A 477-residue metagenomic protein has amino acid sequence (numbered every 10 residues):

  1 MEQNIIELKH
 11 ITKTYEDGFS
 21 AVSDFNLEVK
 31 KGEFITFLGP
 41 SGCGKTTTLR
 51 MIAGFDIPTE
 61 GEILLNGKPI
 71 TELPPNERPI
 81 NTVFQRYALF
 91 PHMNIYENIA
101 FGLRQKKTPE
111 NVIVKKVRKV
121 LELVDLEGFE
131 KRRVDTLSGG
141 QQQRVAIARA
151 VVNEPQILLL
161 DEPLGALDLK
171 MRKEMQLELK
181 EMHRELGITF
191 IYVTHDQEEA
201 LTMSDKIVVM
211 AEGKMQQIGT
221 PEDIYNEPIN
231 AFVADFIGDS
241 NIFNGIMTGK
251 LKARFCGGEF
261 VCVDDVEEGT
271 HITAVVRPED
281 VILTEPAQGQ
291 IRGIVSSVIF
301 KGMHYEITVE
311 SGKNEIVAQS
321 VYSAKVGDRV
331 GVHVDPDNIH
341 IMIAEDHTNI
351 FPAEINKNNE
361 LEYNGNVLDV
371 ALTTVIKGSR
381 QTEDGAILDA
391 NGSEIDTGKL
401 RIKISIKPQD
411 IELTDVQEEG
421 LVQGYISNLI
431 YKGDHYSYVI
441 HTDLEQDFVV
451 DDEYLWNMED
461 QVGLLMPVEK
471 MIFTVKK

Functional and structural regions predicted by a protein language model:
G18-S20: Short coil-to-beta microelement around the adenine-binding A-loop and adjacent beta1/P-loop entry of ABC ATPase
L38-P40: The feature captures the beta-strand-to-loop junction immediately N-terminal to the Walker
A53: Helix-to-loop junction immediately C-terminal to a conserved catalytic motif
G61-P69: Conserved ABC transporter NBD signature motif
L73-Q85, L89-F232: ABC ATPase nucleotide-binding domains
T194-G258, H304, D335-N358: Internal alpha/beta loop-helix hairpins
R254-S297, V321-N428, Y454-K477: Glycine/charge-rich catalytic "coupling/switch" loops of P-loop NTPases
